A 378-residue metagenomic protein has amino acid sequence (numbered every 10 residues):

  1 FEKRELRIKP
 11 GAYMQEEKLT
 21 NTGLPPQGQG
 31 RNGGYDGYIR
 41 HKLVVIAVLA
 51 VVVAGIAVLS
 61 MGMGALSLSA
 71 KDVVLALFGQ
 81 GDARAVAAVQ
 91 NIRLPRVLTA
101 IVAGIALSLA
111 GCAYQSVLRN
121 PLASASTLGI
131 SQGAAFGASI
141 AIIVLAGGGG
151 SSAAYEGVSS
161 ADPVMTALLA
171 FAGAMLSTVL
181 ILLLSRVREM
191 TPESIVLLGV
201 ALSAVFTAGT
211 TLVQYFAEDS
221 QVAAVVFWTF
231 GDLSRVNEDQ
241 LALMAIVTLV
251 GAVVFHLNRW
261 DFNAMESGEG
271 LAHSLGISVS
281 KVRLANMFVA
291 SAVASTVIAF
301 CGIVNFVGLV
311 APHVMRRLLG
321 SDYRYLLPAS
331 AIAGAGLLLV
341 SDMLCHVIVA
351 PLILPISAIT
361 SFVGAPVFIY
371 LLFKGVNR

Functional and structural regions predicted by a protein language model:
K3-R4: Polybasic, lysine-rich low-complexity intrinsically disordered segments
R7-R378: Alpha-helical transmembrane segments in inner-membrane proteins
